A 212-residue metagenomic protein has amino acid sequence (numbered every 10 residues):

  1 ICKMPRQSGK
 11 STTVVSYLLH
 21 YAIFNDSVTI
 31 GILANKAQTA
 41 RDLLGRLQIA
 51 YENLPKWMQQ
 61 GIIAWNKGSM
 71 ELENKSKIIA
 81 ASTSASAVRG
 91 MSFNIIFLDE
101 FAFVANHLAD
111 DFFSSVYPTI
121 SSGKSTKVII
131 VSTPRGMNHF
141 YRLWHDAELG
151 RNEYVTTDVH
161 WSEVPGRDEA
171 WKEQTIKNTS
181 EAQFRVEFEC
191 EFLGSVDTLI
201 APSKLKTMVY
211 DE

Functional and structural regions predicted by a protein language model:
I1-Y17: Walker A/P-loop
M4-Q7, N35, T133-R135: Conserved H-loop
S8, A40, V88, V104-L108 (+1 more regions): Catalytic P-loop NTPase motifs of RecA-like helicase/translocase cores
Y21-R41: Conserved SF1/SF2 helicase motif Ia
R41-N94: Inter-Walker segment of RecA-like/P-loop motor cores
E52-N53, Q59, F103-T179: ASCE P-loop NTPase helicase motor core
D111, S162-E212: ATPase catalytic-site recognition across NTP-hydrolyzing enzymes
